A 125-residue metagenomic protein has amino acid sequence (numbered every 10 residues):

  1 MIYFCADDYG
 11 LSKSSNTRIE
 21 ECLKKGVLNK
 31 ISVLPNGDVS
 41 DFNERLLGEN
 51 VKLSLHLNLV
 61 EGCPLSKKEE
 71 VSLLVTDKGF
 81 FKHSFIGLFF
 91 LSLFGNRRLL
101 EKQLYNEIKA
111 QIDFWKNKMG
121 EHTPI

Functional and structural regions predicted by a protein language model:
M1-K13, I19: Boundary/entry segment of secreted carbohydrate-active catalytic domains
M1-Y3, L28-S32, N50-H56, H122-I125: Structural preference for beta-strand elements that scaffold enzyme active sites
Y9, L34-N36, H56-V60: Active-site beta-loop-alpha junctions enriched in small/polar residues
K13-V39: A short alpha/beta connector and helix-capping loop motif
I19-K25, S40-S54, L73-G79, K116-N117: Acidic (Asp/Glu)-rich catalytic clusters
K52-L59, K82-I86: Non-cysteine beta-strand/loop elements that form the S-adenosyl-L-methionine
P64-N96: Active-site gating loops and adjacent loop-to-helix segments of metal-dependent hydrolytic enzymes
K102-I125: CE4/NodB-like, metal-dependent polysaccharide N-deacetylase domain that modifies extracellular/periplasmic N-acetylated
